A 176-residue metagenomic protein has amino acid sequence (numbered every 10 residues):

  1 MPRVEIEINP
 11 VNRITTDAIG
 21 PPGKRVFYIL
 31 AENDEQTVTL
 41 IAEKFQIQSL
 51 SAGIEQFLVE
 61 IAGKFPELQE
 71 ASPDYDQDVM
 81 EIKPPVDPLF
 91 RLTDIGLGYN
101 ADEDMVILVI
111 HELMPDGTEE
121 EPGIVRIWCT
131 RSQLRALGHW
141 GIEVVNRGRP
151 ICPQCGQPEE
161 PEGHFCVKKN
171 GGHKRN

Functional and structural regions predicted by a protein language model:
M1-A52, Q56, E60: The feature marks the first
M1-P21, L68-I124: Intrinsic, low-complexity N-terminal interaction/targeting segments
R13, V26-Y28, T39, D94 (+3 more regions): Beta-strand-rich binding-surface signature of beta-sandwich/beta-barrel folds used to engage anionic ligands
R25-A31, L50, I54, V106-I110 (+3 more regions): Short, structured motif recognition centered on aromatic/hydrophobic residues
T37-I41, S49, E55-E60, K64-Q77 (+3 more regions): N-terminal pre-domain and mature-chain start segments
L40-A42, I110-G163: Mixed-charge, glycine-accented linear interaction segment located at domain edges/termini
G163-N170: Short cysteine/histidine-rich zinc-coordinating motifs and their immediately flanking basic loops
G172-N176: Short microdomains enriched in Cys/His and/or Lys/Arg
